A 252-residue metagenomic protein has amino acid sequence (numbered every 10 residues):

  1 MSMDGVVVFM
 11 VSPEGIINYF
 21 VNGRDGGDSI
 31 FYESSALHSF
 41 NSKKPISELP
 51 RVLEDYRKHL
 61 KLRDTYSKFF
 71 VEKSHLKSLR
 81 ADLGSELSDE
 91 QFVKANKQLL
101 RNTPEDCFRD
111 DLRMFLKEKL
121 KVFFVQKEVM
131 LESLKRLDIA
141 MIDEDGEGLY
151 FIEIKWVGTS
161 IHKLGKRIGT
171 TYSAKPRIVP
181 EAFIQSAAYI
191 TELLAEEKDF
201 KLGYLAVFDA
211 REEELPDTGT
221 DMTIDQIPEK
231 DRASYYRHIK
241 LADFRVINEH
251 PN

Functional and structural regions predicted by a protein language model:
M1-R57: Nuclease-adjacent, charged terminal/linker segments that flank catalytic cores
D64-V71, L76-A81, L87-D110, M130-E132: A short, highly charged nucleic-acid-interacting micro-segment common to nuclease and nuclease-linked defense proteins
C107, D111-E118, A188, E192: Amphipathic alpha-helical segments that form well-ordered structural scaffolds and often line/cohere around active
R113-L134, D138-I139: A short acidic/basic microdomain associated with nuclease active sites
M141-I154, T159: Active-site beta-strand-loop-beta-strand hairpin of nuclease catalytic cores that positions key catalytic residues
V157-A187: Mg2+/Mn2+-dependent nuclease catalytic core
V179-D225: Nucleic-acid nuclease catalytic cores
A210-N252: Polybasic (Lys/Arg-rich)
